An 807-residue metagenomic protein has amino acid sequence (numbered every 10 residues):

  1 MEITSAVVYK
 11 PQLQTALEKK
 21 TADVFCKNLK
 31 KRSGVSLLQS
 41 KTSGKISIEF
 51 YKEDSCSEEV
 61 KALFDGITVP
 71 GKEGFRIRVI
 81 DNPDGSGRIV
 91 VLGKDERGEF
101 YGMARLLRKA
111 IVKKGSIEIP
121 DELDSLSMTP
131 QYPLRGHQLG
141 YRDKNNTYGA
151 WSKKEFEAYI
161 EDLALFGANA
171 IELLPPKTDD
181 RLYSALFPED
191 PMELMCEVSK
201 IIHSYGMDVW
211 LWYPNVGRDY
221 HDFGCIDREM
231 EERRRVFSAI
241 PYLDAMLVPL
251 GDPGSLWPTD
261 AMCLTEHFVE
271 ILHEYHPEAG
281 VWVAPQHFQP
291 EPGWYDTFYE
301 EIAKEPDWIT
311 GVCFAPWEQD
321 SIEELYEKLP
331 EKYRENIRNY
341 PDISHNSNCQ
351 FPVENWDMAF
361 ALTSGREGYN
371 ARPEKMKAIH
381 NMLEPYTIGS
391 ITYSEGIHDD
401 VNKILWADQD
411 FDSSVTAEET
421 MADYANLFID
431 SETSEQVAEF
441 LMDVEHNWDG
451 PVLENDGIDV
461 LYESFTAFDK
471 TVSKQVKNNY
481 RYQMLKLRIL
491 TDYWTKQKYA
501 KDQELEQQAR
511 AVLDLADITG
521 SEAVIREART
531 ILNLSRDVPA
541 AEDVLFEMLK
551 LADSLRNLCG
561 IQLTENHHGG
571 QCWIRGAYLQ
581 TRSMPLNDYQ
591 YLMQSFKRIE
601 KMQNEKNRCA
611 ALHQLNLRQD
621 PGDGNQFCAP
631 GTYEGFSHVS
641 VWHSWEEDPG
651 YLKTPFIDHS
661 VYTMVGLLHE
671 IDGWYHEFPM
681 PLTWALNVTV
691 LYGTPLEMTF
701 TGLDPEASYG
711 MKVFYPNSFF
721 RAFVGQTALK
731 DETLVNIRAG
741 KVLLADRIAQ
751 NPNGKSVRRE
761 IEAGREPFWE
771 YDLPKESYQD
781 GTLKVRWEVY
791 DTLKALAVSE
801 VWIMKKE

Functional and structural regions predicted by a protein language model:
M1-Y132: Contiguous, structured surface segment used for ligand recognition
Y9-T15, E49-C56, L92-K94, Y141 (+6 more regions): Structural motif
K113-G115, N169, R181, A185-M192 (+6 more regions): Catalytic-core regions of glycoside hydrolase
S125-T147, W210-G217: N-terminal small/glycine-rich loop or linker at the start of catalytic domains across soluble metabolic enzymes
G140-K154, R218-I226, G368: Active-site mouth loops of central-metabolism enzymes
W151-P176: Catalytic domains of carbohydrate-active enzymes, especially glycoside hydrolases
S394-N402, S414-N625: C-terminal non-catalytic alpha-helical accessory regions
H613-E807: Extracytoplasmic
